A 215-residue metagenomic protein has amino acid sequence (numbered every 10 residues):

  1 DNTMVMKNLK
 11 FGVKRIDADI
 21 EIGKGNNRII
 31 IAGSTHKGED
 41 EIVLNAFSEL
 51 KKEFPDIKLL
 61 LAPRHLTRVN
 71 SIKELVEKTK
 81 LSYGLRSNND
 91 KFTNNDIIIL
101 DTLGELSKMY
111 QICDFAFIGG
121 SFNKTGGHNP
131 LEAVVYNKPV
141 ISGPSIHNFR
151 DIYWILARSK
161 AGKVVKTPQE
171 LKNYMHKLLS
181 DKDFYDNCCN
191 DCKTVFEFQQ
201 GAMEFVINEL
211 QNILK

Functional and structural regions predicted by a protein language model:
D1-K215: Nucleotide-activated sugar donor-binding and catalytic core shared by glycosyltransferases and related lipid-linked
